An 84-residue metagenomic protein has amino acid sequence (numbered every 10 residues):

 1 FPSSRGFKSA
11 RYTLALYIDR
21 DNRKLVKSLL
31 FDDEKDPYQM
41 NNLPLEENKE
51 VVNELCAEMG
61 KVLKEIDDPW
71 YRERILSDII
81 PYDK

Functional and structural regions predicted by a protein language model:
F1-P44, I79-K84: C-terminal, low-complexity/hydrophilic appendages and adjacent surface loops of extracellular/periplasmic anionic
L43-K84: Long, internal low-complexity/basic segments
